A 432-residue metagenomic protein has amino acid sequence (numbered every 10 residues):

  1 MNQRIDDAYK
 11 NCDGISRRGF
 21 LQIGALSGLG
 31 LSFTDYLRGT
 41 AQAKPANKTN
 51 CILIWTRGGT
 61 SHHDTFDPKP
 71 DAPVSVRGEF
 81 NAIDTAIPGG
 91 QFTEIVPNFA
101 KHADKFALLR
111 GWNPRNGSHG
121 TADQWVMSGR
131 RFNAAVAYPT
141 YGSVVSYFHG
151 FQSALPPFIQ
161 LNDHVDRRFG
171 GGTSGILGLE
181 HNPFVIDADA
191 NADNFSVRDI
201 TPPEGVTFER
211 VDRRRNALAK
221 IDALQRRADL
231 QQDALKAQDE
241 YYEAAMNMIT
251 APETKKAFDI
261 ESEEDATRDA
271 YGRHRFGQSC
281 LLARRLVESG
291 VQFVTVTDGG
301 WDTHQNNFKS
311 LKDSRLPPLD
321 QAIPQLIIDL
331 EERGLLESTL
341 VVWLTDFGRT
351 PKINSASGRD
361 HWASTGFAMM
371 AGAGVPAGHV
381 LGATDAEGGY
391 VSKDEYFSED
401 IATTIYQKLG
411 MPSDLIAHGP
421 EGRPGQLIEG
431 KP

Functional and structural regions predicted by a protein language model:
M1-P432: Ligand-binding pockets and gating/stacking loops
